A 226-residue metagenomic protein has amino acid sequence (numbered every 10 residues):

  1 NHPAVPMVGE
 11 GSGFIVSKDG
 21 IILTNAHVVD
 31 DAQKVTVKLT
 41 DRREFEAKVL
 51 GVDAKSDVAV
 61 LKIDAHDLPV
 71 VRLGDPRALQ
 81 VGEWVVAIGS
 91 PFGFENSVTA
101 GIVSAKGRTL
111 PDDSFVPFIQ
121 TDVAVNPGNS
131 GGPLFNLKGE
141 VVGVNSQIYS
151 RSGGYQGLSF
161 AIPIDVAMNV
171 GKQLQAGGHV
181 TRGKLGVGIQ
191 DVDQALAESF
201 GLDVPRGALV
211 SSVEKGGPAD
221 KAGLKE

Functional and structural regions predicted by a protein language model:
N1-A222: Serine-dependent protease modules
